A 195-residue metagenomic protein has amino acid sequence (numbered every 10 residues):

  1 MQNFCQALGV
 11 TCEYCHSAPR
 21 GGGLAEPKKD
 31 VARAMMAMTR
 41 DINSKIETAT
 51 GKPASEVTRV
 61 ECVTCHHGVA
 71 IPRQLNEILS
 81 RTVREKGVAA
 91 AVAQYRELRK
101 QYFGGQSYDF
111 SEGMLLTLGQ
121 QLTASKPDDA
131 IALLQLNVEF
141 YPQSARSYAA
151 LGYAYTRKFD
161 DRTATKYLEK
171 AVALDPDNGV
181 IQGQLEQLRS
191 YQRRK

Functional and structural regions predicted by a protein language model:
M1-L116, Q120, D177: Sequence context surrounding c-type heme c attachment/ligation sites in exported
Q120-Q121, Y153, Q187: Residue-level recognition of tetratricopeptide repeat
A124-S125, K158, Q192: Structural motif corresponding to the intra-repeat A-B loop/turn of tetratricopeptide repeats
